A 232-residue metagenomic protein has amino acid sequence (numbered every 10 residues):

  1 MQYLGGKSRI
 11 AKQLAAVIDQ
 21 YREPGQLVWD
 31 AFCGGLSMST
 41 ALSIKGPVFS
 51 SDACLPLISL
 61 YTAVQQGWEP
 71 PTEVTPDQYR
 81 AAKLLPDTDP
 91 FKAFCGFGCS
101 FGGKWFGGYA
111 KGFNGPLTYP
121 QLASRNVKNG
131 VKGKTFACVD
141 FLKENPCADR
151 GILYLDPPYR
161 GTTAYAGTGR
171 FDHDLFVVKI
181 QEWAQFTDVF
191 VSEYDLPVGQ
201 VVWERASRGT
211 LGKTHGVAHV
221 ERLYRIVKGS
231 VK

Functional and structural regions predicted by a protein language model:
M1-M38, L42: S-adenosyl-L-methionine
Q26, V48, I152, D188: Hydrophobic "anchor" residues on beta-strands that sit immediately upstream of conserved functional sites
W29, S51, V139, L155 (+1 more regions): Active-site flanking residues adjacent to catalytic metal/cofactor-binding acidic residues
C33, L55, K143, Y159 (+1 more regions): Short, glycine/acidic-enriched loop or turn micro-motifs at the edges of active sites
C33-S37, L122-S124, V191-P197: Short, polar loop motifs at secondary-structure junctions
K45-E144: Class I S-adenosyl-L-methionine-dependent methyltransferase module
T135-D172: Active-site segment flanking the S-adenosylmethionine/decSAM binding pocket in AdoMet-dependent transferases
T168-K232: Long, positively charged, glycine-interspersed low-complexity recognition regions
